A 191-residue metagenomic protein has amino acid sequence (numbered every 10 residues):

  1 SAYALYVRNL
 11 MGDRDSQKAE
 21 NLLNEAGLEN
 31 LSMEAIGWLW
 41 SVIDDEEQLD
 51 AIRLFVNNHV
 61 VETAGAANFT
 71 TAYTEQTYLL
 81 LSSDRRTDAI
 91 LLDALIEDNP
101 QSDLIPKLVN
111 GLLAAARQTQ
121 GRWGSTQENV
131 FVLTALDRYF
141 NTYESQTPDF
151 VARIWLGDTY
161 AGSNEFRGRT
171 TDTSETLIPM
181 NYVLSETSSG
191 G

Functional and structural regions predicted by a protein language model:
S1-G191: Long, domain-scale non-catalytic interaction/scaffolding regions in large secretory-pathway and trafficking proteins
